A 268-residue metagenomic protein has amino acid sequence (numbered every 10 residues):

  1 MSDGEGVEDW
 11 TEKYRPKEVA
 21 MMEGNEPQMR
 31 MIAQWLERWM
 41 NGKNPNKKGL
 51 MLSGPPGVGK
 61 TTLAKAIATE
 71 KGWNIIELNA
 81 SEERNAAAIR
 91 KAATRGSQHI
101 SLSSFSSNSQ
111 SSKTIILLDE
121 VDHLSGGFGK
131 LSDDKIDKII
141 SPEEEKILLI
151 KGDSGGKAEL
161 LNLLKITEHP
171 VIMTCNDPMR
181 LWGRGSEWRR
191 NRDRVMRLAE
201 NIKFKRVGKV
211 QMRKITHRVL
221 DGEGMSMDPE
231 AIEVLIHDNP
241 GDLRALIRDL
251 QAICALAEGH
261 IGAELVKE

Functional and structural regions predicted by a protein language model:
M1-V7: Interdomain "pre-motor" coupling segment immediately N-terminal to P-loop NTPase/helicase cores
V7-K48, A92-F105: Pre-Walker A (pre-P-loop) alpha-helix and adjacent loop at the N terminus of AAA/AAA+ ATPase modules, a conserved
M22, A68, M212: Residue-level signature of catalytic and energy-coupling elements of molecular machines, predominantly ATP/GTP-dependent
L36-W39, K71, I253: Active-site catalytic pocket residues across diverse enzymes, especially alpha/beta-hydrolases
N44-N79: Walker A/P-loop
N79-E268: Non-catalytic interfacial helical region
